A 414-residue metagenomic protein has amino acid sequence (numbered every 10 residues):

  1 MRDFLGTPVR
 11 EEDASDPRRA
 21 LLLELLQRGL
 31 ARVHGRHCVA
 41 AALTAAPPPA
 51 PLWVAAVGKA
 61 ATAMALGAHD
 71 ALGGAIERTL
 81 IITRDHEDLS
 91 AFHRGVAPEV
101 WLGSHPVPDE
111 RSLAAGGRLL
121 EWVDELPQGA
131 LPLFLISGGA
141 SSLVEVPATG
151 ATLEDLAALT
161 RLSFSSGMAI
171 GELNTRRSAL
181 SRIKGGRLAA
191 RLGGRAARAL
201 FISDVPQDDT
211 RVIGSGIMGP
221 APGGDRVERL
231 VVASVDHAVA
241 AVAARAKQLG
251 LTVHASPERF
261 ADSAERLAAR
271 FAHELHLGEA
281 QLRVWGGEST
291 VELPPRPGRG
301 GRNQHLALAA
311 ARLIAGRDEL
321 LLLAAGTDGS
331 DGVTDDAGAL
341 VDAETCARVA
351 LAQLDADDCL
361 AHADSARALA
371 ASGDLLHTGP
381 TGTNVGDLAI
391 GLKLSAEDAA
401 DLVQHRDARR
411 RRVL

Functional and structural regions predicted by a protein language model:
M1-A55, A63-M64: An N-terminal, well-structured beta->alpha segment
A56, M64-L89: Active-site cofactor/substrate anionic-group-binding motifs, chiefly glycine- and Lys/Arg-rich phosphate-binding loops
T83-Q128: Glycine-rich oxoanion-binding loops at beta->alpha junctions
T149-G224: Internal gly/pro-rich beta-alpha loop/helix module that stabilizes soluble enzyme cofactors or their anionic handles
A151-M168, A221-D225, R296-L322, R411-V413: Gly/Ser/Thr-rich active-site loops/lids in small-molecule metabolic enzymes that frequently grip phosphoryl groups
R177, L192-A199, Q207-L277, L414: Accessory alpha-helical/coil subdomains and C-terminal extensions that flank or cap enzyme catalytic cores
L251-A324, G332-V333: Active-site segments that bind and position negatively charged phosphate/pyrophosphate groups
A309-L414: Internal helix-turn-beta structural module
